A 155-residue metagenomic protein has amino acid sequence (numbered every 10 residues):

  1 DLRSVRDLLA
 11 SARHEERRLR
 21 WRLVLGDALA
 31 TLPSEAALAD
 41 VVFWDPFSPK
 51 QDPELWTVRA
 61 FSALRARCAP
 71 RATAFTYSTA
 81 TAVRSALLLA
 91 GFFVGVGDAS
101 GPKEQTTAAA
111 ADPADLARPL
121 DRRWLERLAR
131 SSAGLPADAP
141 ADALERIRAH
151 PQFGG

Functional and structural regions predicted by a protein language model:
D1-E35: S-adenosyl-L-methionine
A10-R18, T107-G155: SAM/dcSAM-binding transferase cores
W21-L23, A37-P46: Short SAM/SAH-binding signature in class I
V41-F43, P70-S78: Conserved beta-strand signature within the Rossmann-like core of class I S-adenosyl-L-methionine
K50-Q51: Short glycine-rich, flexible loops that bind phosphorylated cofactors or substrates
E54-R71: A short glycine-rich, Lys/Arg-flanked "PGG" loop and its adjoining helix->strand segment in the class I
T81-A110: Conserved Class I S-adenosyl-L-methionine
